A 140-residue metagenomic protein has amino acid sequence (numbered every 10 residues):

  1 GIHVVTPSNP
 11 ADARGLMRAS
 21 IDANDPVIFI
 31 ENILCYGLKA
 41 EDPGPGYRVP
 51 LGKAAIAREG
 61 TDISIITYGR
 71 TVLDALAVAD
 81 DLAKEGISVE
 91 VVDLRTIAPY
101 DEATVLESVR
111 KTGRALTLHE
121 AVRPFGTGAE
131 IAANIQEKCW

Functional and structural regions predicted by a protein language model:
G1, P26, G86-S88: A generic structural signal for alpha->beta connector loops
G1-A23: Conserved thiamine diphosphate
S20-P26, I131-Q136: Glycine- and acidic-residue-enriched helix-capping/beta->alpha junction motif
I33-W140: Thiamine diphosphate
